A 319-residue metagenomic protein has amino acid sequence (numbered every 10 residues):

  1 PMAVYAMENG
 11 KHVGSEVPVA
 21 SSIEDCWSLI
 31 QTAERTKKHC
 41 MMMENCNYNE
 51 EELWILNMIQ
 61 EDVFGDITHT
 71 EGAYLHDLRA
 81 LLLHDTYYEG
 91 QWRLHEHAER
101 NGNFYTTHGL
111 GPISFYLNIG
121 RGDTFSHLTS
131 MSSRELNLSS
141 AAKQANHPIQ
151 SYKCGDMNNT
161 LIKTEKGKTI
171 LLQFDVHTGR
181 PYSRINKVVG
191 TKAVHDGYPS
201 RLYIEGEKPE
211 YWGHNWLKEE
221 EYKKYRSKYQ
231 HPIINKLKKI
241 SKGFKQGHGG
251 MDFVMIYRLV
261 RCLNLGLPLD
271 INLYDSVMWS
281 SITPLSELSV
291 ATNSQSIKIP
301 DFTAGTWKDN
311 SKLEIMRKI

Functional and structural regions predicted by a protein language model:
P1-Y48, D62: Beta-strand-loop-alpha-helix segment that lines the small-molecule cofactor/substrate pocket of alpha/beta enzymes
V4, I30, L56, L110-S114 (+3 more regions): Non-transmembrane alpha-helical segments in soluble domains of secreted/periplasmic/extracellular proteins
H12, H76, H108, H248 (+1 more regions): Histidine-centered active-site/metal-ligand motif
E16, M43-N45, H177, S276-T283: Conserved beta-strand->loop/alpha-helix structural units within folded catalytic cores of enzymes with alpha/beta
R35-M41, C46-Y152, L259: Predominantly a Rossmann-like dinucleotide-binding segment in NAD(P)-dependent oxidoreductases
L94-E221, L285: Glycine-rich, aromatic-lined ligand/substrate-binding cores of catalytic and carbohydrate-binding domains
S114, P181-P199, Y203-I319: C-terminal helical cap and adjacent loop that interface with cofactors, partners, or active-site loops
